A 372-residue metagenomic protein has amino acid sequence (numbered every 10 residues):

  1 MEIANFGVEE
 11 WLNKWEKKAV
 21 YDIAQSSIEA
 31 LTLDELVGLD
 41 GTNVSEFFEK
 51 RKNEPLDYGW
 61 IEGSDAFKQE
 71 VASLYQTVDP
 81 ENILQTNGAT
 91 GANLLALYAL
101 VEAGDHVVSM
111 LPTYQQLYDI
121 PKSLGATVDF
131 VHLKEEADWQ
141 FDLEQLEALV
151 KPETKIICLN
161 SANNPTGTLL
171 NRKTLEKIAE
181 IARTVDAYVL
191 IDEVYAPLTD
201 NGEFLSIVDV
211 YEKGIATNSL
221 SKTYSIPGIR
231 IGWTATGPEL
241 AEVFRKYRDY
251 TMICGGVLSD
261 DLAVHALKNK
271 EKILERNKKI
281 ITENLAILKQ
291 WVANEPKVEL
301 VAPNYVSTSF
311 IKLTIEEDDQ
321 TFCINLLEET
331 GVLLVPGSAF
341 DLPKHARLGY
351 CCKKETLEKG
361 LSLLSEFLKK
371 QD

Functional and structural regions predicted by a protein language model:
E2-G88, Q371-D372: N-terminal small-domain helix-loop-helix segment of the aminotransferase-like
S73, V101-L159, E180: PLP-dependent aminotransferase-like
T77, A148, E316, N325-L334 (+1 more regions): PLP-dependent enzyme catalytic core of the Aspartate aminotransferase-like
K122, D129, Q140-E153, P165-Y188 (+2 more regions): Active-site pre-lysine segment of PLP-dependent enzymes
L124, T184-V185, E295, T330 (+1 more regions): Helix C-cap/helix->beta junction micro-motif
V210, G214-I229, E239-G256, S338-A339: Active-site PLP-lysine loop of aminotransferase-like
F244-R248, A266-K289: Structural signature of PLP-dependent enzymes
V264, I280-K289, L300-L313: Conserved glycine-rich beta-strand-loop-beta hairpin in the small C-terminal domain of fold type I
